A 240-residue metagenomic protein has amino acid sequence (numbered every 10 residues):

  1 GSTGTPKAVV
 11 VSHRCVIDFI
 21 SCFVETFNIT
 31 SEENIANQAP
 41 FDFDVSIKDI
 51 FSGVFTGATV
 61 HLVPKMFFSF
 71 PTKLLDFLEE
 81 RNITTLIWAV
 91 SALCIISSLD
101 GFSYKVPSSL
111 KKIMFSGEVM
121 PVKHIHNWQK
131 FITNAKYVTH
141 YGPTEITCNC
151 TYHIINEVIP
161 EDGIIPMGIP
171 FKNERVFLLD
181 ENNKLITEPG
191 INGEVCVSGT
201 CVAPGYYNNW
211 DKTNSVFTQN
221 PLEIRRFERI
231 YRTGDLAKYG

Functional and structural regions predicted by a protein language model:
G1-S12, V16-F19, I29, I35 (+11 more regions): A generic "structured core" feature
T5, F43, F67, P121 (+3 more regions): Nucleotide-sugar-dependent glycosyltransferase donor-binding/catalytic pocket residues
K7-A36, P40, D44-T84, E157: Conserved AMP-binding/adenylation subdomain of ANL enzymes
V10-S12, D44, A89, P121 (+2 more regions): GHKL-family ATP-binding catalytic core of two-component histidine kinases
R14, S91, E118, T200-C201: Alpha-helix/helix-capping structural signal
V16, K130-T139, I154-G240: AMP-dependent adenylate-forming
F55-A58, I83-I87, L93, S97-P166 (+1 more regions): Gly/Ser/Thr-rich phosphate-binding loop
